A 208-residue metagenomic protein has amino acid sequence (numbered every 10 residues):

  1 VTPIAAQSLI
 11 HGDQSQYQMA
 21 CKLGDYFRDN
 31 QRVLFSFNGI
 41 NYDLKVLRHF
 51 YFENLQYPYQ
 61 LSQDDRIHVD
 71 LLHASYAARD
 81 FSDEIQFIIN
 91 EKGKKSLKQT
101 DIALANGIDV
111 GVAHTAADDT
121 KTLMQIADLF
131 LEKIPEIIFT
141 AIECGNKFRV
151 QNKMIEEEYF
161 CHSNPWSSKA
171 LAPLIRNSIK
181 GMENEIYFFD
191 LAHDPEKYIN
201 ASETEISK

Functional and structural regions predicted by a protein language model:
V1-S8, D25-P135, A141: Metal-dependent phosphoesterase core characteristic of DEDDh/y 3'-5' exonuclease domains
I10-L23: Glycine-rich, highly charged phosphate/nucleotide-binding loops
D13, N38-I40, A192: Short glycine-rich, polar/acidic loop-and-turn segments at beta strand-coil junctions
D13-Q14, Y26-F27, L47, P165-S168: A short linear-motif detector with a strong N-terminal bias
E143-S207: Acidic catalytic cores of enzymes that act on phosphate-bearing nucleotides/polynucleotides
